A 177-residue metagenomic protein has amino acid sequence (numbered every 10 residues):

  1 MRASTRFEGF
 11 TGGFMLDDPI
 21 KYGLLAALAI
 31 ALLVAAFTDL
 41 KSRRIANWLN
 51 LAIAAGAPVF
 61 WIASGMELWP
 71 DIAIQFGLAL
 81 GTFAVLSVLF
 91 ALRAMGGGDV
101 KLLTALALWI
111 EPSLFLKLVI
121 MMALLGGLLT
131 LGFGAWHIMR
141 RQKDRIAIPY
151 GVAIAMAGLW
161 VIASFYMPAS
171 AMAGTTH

Functional and structural regions predicted by a protein language model:
R2-H177: A membrane-topology feature that recognizes alpha-helical transmembrane segments and their immediate juxtamembrane
